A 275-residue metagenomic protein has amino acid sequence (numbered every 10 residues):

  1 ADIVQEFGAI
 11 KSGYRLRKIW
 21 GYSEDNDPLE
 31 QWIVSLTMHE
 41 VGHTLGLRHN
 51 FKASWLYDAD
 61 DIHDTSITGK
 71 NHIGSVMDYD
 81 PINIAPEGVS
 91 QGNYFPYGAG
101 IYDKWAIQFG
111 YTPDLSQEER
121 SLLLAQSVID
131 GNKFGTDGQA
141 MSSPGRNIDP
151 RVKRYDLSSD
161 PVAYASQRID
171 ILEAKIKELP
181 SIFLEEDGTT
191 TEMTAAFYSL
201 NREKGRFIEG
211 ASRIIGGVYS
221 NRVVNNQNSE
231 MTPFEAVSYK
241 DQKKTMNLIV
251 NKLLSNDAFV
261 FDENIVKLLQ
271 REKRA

Functional and structural regions predicted by a protein language model:
A1, T37, T44-L47, F51 (+3 more regions): Long, contiguous hydrophobic alpha-helical segments, chiefly transmembrane helices and signal peptides
A1-L47: Active-site-proximal segment of zinc-dependent metalloprotease catalytic domains
S23-P28, S54-A275: Conserved catalytic/binding loops enriched for acidic/polar residues
S35, E40-T65: Zinc-dependent metallopeptidase catalytic helix centered on the HExxH motif and its immediate flanking segment
